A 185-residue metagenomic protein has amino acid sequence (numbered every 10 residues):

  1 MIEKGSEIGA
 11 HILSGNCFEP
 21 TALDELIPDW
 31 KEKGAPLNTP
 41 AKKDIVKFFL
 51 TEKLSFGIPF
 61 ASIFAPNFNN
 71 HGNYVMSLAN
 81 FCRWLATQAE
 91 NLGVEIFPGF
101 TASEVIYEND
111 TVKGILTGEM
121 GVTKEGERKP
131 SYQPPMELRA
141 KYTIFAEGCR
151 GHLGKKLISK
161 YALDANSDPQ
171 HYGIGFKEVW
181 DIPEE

Functional and structural regions predicted by a protein language model:
I2-K53, K177: N-terminal FAD cofactor-binding segment of flavoenzymes
I8-A10, S55-F56, V105-I106, L153: Short active-site-adjacent helix-start/loop capping segments
H11-L13, I58-P59, K155-I158: Short, solvent-exposed loop/turn and secondary-structure capping segments
I12-G15, E25-L26, A35-P36, S77-E95: N-terminal Rossmann-like dinucleotide/flavin-binding domain of flavoprotein oxidoreductases that bind FAD/FMN
S14-G15, N38, N73-S77, C149 (+1 more regions): Catalytic cores of large soluble enzymes that bind and process phosphate-bearing ligands
L50, S62, E119: Short, small-residue-rich loop/turn micro-motifs
S55-A79, T87: Helix-loop-beta segment of a Rossmann-like dinucleotide-binding subdomain
A79, R83-W84, Q88-E185: Predominantly flavin-linked oxidoreductase catalytic cores and closely associated redox partners
